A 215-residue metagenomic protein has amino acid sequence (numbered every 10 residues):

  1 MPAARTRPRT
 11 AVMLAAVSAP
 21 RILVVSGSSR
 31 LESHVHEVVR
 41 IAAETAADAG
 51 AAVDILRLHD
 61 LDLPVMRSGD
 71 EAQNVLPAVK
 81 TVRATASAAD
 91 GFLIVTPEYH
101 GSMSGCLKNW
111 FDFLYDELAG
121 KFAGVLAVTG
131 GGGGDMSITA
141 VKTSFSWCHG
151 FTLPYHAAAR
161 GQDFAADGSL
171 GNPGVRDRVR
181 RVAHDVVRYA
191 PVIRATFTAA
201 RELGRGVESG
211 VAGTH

Functional and structural regions predicted by a protein language model:
S18-A49: N-terminal beta1-alpha1 ligand-phosphate binding loop
G27, L58, V128-G130: Cofactor-binding loop segments of dinucleotide-utilizing enzymes, especially the Rossmann-like FAD- and NAD(P)+-binding
A49-D54, G150-T152: A generic structural motif
L58-L76, D167: N-terminal beta-loop-helix "entrance" segment that forms/cooperates in small-molecule cofactor or anionic ligand
N74-H149: Helix-loop-strand module that forms the ligand-binding subsite of alpha/beta enzymes
F151-H215: Glycine-rich phosphate/pyrophosphate-binding loop and the adjoining helix
